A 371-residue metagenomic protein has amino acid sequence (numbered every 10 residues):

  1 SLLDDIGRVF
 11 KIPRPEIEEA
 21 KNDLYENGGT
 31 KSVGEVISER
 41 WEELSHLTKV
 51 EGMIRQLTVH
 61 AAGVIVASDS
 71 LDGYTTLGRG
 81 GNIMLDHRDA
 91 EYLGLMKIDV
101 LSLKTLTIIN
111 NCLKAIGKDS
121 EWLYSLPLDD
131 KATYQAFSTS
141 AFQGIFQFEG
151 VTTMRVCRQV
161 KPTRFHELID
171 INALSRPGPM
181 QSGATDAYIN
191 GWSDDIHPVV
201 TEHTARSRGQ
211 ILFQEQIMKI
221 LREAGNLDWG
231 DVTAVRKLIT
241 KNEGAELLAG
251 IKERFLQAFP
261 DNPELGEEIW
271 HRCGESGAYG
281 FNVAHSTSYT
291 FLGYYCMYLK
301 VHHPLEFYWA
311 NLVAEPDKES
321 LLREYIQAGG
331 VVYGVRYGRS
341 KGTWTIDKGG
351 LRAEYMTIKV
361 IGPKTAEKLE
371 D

Functional and structural regions predicted by a protein language model:
S1-D371: Noncatalytic, beta-rich nucleic-acid-contacting surfaces in large DNA/RNA-processing enzymes
